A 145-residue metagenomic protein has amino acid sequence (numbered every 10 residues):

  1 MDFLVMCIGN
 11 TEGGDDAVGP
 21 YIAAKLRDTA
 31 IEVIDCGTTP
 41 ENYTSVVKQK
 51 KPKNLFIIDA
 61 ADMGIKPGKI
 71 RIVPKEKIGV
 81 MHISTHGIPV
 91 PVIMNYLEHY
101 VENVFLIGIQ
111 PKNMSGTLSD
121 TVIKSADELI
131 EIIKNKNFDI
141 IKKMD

Functional and structural regions predicted by a protein language model:
M1-K112, L118-D145: N-terminal catalytic or cofactor-binding beta/alpha core of small enzyme domains
